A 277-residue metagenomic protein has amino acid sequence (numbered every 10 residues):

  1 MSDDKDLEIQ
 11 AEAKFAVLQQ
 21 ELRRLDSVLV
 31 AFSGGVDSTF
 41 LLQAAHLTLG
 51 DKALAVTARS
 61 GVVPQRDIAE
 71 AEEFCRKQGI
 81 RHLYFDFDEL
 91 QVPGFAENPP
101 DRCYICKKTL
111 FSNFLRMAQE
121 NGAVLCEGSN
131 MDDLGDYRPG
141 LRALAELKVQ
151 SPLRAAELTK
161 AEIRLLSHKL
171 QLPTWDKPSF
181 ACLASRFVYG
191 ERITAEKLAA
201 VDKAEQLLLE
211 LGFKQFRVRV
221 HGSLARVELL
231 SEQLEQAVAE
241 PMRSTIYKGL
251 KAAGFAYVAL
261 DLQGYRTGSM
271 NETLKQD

Functional and structural regions predicted by a protein language model:
S2-K169, E210, A225, P241-F255 (+2 more regions): ATP-dependent adenylation/nucleotidyltransferase module used to activate substrates
F15, T194-V201, A239, R243: Generic alpha-helical secondary structure
R154-K160, R164-L208, K214-R217: Mid-to-C-terminal catalytic subdomains of enzymes that bind/position adenosyl phosphate moieties or nucleic-acid
K214-H221, D261-Q263: C-terminal boundary motif of the adenylate-forming
V218, Q236-P241, T245: C-terminal, charge/polar-rich interaction regions
G222, R226-A239: A short interface-forming secondary-structure element
G268-D277: Short, low-order "capping/linker" segments at domain edges
